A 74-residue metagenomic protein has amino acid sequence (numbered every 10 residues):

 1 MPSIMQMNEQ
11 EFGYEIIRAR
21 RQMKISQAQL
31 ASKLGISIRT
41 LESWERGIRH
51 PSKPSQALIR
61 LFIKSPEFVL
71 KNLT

Functional and structural regions predicted by a protein language model:
M1-E11, F62-T74: N-terminal flexible/basic segments that precede or flank functional cores
N8-E9, M23, P51: Residue-level marker of regulatory loop/turn positions in helix-turn-helix DNA-binding domains and in histidine
F12-E15, P54-S55: N-terminal positioning helix adjacent to the helix-turn-helix/winged-helix DNA-binding module
E15-Q29: Short basic helix-loop element that most often maps to the first helix and adjoining turn of HTH DNA-binding modules
I16, L30-A31, L41-W44: Conserved hydrophobic/aromatic packing and binding residues within compact polymer-binding modules
G35-P51: Recognition helix of helix-turn-helix/homeodomain-like DNA-binding domains that insert into the DNA major groove
I48-L61: Short, basic-rich loop-to-helix N-cap that marks the start of a DNA-contacting helix
